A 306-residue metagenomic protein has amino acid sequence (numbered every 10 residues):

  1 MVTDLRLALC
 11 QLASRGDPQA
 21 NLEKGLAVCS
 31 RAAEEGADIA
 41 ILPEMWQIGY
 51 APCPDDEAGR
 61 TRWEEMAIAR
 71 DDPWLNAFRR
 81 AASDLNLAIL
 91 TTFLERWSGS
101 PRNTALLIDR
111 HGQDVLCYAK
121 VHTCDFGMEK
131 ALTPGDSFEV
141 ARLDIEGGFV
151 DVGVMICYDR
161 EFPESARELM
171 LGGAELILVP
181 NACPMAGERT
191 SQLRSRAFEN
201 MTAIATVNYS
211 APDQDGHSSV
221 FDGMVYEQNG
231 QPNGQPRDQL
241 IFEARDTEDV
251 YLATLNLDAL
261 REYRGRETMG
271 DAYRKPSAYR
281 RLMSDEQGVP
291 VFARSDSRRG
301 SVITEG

Functional and structural regions predicted by a protein language model:
V2-A8: Extreme N-terminal starter segment of soluble prokaryotic enzymes
R6, L90, T104, H217-S219: Conserved beta-strand and immediately adjacent loop positions that scaffold enzyme active sites
A8, L90, G153, A203-A205: Structural detector of well-ordered beta-strand residues that form the stable sheet scaffold of enzyme domains
Q11-P18: Short polar catalytic/cofactor-binding loops
P18, A27-H111, V115-C117, C183-N200: Cys-nucleophile CN-hydrolase/nitrilase-fold catalytic domain and related Cys-dependent amidase chemistry that acts on
I68, R80, R96-G172, P180-N181 (+4 more regions): Active-site catalytic loop in hydrolytic enzyme cores
R142, Y209-G306: C-terminal beta-strand edge segments of enzyme domains
